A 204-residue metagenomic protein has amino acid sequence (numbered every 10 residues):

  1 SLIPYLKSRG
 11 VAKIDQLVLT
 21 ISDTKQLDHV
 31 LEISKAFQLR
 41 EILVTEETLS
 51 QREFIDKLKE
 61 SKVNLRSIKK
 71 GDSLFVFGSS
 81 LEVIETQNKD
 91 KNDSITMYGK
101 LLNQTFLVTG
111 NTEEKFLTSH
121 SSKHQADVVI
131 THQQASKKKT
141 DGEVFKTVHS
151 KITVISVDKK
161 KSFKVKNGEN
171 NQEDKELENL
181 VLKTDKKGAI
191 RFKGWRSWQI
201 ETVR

Functional and structural regions predicted by a protein language model:
S1-R204: Non-globular, low-confidence helical/coil segments that flank catalytic cores
